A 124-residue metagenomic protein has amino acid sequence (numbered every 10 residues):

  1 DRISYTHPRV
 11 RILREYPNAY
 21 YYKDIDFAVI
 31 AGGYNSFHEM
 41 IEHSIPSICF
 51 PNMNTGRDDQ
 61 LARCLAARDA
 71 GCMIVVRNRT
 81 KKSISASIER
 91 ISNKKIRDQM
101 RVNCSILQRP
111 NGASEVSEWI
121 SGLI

Functional and structural regions predicted by a protein language model:
R2-I124: Nucleotide-activated sugar donor-binding and catalytic core shared by glycosyltransferases and related lipid-linked
